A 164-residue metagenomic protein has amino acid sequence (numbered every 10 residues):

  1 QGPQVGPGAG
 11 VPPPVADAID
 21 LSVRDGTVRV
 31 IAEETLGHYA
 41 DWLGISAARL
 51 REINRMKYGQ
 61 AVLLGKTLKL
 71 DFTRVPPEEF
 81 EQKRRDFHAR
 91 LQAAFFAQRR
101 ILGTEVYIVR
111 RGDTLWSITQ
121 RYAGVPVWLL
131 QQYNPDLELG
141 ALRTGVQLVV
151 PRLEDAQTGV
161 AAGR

Functional and structural regions predicted by a protein language model:
Q1, D17-I19, R74, Q98-I101 (+2 more regions): Acidic/polar low-complexity segments and flexible, solvent-exposed patches
Q1-G2, K66-T67: C-terminal, active-site-flanking charged/polar segments
G2-D20, R74-E78, A89-L91: Long, low-complexity, acidic/serine-threonine-proline-glutamine-glycine-rich intrinsically disordered tracts that serve
V11-S46, K66, L91-G124, V146 (+1 more regions): Primarily a LysM-type cell-wall glycan-binding module
E33, R55-M56, T67, T73-V75 (+5 more regions): Solvent-exposed coil/turn segments that connect beta secondary-structure elements in extracytoplasmic/periplasmic
A48-K57, T104, W128-L137: N-terminal post-signal-peptidase region of extra-cytosolic proteins
V75-K83, D155-R164: Short, Lys/Arg- and Gly-enriched loop/turn segments at beta-strand edges
